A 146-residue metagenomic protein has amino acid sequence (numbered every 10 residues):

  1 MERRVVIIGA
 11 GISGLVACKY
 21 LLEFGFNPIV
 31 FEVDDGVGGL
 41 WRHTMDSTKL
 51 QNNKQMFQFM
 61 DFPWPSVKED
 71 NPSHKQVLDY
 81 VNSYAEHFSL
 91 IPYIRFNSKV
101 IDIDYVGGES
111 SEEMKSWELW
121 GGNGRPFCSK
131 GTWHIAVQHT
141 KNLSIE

Functional and structural regions predicted by a protein language model:
E2-V30: N-terminal Rossmann-like FAD-binding beta1-loop-alpha1 element of flavoenzymes
G11, D34, P63, H139-K141: Residues that form ligand- and interface-recognition hot spots within folded domains
P28, H43-S47, G121-N123: Intrinsically disordered, low-complexity boundary segments flanking structured domains
I29-F31, F57, R95: Hydrophobic/aromatic beta-strand patches that form the interior of the parallel beta-sheet core in alpha/beta enzyme
D34-Y84, G107: Glycine-rich active-site loop/strand segments that organize a redox cofactor
D70-E146: Feature captures the FAD/FMN-dependent oxidoreductase FAD-binding
